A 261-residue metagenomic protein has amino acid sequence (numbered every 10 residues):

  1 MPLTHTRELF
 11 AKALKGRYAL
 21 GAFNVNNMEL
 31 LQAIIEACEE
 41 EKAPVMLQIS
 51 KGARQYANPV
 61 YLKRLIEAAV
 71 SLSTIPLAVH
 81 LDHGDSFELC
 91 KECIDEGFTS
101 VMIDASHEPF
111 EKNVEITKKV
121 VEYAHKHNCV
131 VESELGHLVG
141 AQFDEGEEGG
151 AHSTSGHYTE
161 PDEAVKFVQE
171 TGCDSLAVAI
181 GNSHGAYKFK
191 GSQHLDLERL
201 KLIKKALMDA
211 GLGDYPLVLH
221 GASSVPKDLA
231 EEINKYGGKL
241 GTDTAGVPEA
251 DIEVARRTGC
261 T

Functional and structural regions predicted by a protein language model:
T4-K12, N27-A53, V60-P76, G84-P216 (+5 more regions): Alpha/beta enzyme core
F10, L14-A22: Terminal accessory/targeting
N24-V25, G221: Conserved residues at beta->alpha junctions
P216, G221-S224, T261: Short acidic/histidine-rich active-site segments
